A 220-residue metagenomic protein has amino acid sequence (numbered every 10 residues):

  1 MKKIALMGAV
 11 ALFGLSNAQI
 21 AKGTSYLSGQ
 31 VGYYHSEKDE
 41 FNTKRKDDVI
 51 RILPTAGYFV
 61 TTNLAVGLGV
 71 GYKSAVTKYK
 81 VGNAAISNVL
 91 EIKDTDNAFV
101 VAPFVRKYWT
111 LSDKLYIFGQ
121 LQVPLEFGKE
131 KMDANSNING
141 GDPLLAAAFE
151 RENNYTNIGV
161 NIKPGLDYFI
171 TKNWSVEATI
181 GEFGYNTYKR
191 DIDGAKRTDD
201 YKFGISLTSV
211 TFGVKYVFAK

Functional and structural regions predicted by a protein language model:
M1-G23, A219-K220: Cleavable N-terminal export/targeting peptides
G8, Y72, E177: Residues that line or immediately flank small-molecule/substrate-binding pockets and catalytic motifs
Q19, R45-K46, T55-F59, N161: Short secondary-structure boundary/capping segments within folded domains
T24-Y26, V31-Y33, I50, T55-L144 (+3 more regions): Gram-negative (and chloroplast) outer-membrane scaffold detector with strong preference for beta-barrel transmembrane
K38-T43, A85-K93, R106, L145-E152 (+1 more regions): Extracellular loop and loop/strand-boundary signature of outer-membrane beta-barrel proteins
D39-F41, K78-K80, D113-L115, K129-D133 (+3 more regions): Short acidic, gly/pro-rich beta-turn/loop elements at beta-sheet edges and active-site/ligand-binding grooves
A75-Y79, G165-K220: Predominantly the C-terminal beta-signal and adjacent terminal strand-loop region of outer-membrane beta-barrel
L144-E150, Y155-N173, E177-A178: Extended low-complexity acidic/polar segments
